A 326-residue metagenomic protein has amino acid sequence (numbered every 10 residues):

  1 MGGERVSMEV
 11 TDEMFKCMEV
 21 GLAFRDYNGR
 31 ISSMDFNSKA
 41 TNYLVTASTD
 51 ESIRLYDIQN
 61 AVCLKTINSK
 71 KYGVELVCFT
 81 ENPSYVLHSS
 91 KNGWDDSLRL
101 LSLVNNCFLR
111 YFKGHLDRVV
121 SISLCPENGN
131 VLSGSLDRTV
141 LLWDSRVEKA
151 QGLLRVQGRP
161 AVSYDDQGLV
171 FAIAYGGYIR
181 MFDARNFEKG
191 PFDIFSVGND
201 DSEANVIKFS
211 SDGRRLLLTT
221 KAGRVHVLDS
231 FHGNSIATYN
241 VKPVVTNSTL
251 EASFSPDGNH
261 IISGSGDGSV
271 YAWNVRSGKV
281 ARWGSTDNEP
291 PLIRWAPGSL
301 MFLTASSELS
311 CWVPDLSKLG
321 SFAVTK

Functional and structural regions predicted by a protein language model:
M1-S33, T41: Intrinsically disordered, low-complexity acidic/Ser/Thr/Pro-rich linker and tail segments in large eukaryotic scaffolds
R5-V20, L55-V74, P83-Y85, K91-V119 (+8 more regions): Per-blade loop-tip surfaces of WD-repeat and WD-like beta-propellers in eukaryotic adaptors/scaffolds
G29-D35, Y72-F79, D117-S123, Q157-Y164 (+3 more regions): Canonical WD40 repeat/beta-propeller blade segments in eukaryotic WD-repeat proteins
D35-T41, C78-P83, S123-N128, S163-G168 (+4 more regions): Loop/turn segments within WD40 beta-propeller blades
A47-D50, S89-W94, E127, G134-D137 (+4 more regions): Conserved strand-to-loop turn within each blade of WD40 beta-propeller repeats
T219-H226, N234, P243-A272: Loop/turn-rich, solvent-exposed surfaces of beta-rich toroidal or solenoidal domains
P291-K326: Blade-level signature of beta-propeller repeat domains, shared across WD40, Kelch, NHL, RCC1 and BNR/Asp-box propellers
